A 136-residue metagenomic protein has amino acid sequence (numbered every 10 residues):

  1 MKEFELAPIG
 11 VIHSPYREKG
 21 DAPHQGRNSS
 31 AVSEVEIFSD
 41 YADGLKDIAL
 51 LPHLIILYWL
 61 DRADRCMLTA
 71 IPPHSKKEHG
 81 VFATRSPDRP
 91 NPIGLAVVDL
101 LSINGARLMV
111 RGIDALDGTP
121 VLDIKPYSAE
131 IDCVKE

Functional and structural regions predicted by a protein language model:
M1-E136: Glycine-rich, low-complexity intrinsically disordered segments
